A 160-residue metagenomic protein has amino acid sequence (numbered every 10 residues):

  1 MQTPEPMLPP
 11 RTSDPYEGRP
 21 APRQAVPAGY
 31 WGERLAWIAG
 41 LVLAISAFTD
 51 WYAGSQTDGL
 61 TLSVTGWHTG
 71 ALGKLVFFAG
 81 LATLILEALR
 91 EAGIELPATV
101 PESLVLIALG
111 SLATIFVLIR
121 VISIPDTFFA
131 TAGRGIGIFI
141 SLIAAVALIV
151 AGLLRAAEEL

Functional and structural regions predicted by a protein language model:
Q2-L160: Compact integral membrane and secretory-pathway proteins
